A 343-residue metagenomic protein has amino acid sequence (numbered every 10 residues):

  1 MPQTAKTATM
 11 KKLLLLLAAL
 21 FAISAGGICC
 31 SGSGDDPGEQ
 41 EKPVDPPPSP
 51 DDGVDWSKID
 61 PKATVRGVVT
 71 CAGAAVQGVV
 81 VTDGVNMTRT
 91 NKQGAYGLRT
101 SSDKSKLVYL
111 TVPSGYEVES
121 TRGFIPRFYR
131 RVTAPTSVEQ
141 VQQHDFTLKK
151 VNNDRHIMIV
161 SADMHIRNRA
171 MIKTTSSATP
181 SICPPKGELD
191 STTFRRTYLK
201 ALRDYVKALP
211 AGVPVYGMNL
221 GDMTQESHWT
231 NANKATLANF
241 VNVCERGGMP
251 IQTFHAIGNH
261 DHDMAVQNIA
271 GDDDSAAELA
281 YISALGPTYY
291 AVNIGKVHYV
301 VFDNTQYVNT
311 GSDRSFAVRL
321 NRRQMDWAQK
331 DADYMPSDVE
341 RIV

Functional and structural regions predicted by a protein language model:
G26-C29: C-terminal motif of bacterial Sec signal peptides marking the signal peptidase cleavage site
S31-G34: Bacterial signal peptide processing site
D51-Q77: Structural motif
K58-D60, T64, R122-T230: N-terminal active-site segment of His-dependent metallophosphoesterases
V79-D83, V108: Hydrophobic beta-strand segments
T82-S101: Short, acidic Ser/Thr/Gly-rich low-complexity loop/linker segments typical of extracellular and cell-surface proteins
S114-R131, Q140, H228-V339: Extended active-site neighborhood of metal-dependent phosphoesterases/phosphodiesterases
V160-A162, Y216-D222, Q252-N259, F302 (+1 more regions): Active-site neighborhood of phospho(di)ester-bond hydrolases with catalytic His/Asp-centered motifs
